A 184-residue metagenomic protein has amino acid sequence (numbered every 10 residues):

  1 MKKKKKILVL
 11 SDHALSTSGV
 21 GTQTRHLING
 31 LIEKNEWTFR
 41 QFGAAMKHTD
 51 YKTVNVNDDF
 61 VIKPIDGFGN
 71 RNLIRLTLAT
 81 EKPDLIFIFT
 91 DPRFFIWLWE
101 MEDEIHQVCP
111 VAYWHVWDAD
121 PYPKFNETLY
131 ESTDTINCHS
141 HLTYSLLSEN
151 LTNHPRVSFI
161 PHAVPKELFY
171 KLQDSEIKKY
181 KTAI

Functional and structural regions predicted by a protein language model:
M1-D50, E81: N-terminal subdomain of nucleotide-sugar transferases
T49-L73: Conserved nucleotide-sugar phosphate-binding/catalytic loop shared by glycosyltransferases and other
L78, K82-I86: Proline-aspartate-enriched helix->loop->beta-strand connector
I88, C138-H139: Short beta-strand scaffold positions
I88-F94: Short His-centered aromatic/hydrophobic patch
H106, Y122-T135: A conserved, positively charged/aromatic
L142, A163: Carbohydrate-associated surface elements
F169-I184: A short helix/loop element that forms part of the nucleotide-sugar donor recognition site in Leloir-type
